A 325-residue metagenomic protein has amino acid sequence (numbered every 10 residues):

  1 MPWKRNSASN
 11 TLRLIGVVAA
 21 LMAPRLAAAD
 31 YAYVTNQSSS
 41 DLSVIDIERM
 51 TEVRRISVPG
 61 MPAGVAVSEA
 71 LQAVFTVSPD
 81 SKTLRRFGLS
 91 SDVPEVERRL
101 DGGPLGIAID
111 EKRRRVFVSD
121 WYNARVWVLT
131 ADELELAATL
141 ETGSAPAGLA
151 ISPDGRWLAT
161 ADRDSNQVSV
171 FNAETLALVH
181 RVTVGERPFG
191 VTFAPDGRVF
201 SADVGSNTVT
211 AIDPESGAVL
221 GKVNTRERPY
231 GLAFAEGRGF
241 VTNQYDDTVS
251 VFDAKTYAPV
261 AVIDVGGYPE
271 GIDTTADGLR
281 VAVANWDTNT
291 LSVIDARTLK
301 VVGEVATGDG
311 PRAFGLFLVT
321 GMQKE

Functional and structural regions predicted by a protein language model:
M1, G16, S90-D92: N-terminal, intrinsically disordered, basic low-complexity segments enriched in Arg/Pro/Ser/Thr
M1-P2, A138: Accessible peptide chain termini
P2-I15: Bacterial N-terminal signal peptides that target proteins for export
S9, V18-A19, E48, T210: N-terminal non-cleavable signal-anchor helices
R13-R25: Bacterial N-terminal signal peptides
P24-E325: Predominantly soluble domains enriched in secretory-pathway, periplasmic, or organellar proteins
